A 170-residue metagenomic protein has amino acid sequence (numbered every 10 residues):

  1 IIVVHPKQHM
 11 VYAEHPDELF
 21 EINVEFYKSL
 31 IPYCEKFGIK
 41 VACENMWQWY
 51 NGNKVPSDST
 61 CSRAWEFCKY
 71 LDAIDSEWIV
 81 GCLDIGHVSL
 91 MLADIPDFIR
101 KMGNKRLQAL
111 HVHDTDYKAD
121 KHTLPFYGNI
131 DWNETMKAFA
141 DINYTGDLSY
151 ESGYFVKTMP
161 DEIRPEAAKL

Functional and structural regions predicted by a protein language model:
I1-N23, Y27: Hydrophobic alpha-helical segments and helix pairs
I1-P6, V41-N45, D147-E151: Short beta-strand segments at enzyme active-site cores
H5-A13, E44-N51, D58: Active-site-proximal loop/short-helix segments that contain or immediately flank catalytic acid/base residue(s)
Y12-D17, S29-P32, K40, N53 (+1 more regions): Histidine-acidic metal/acid-base catalytic patches
I22, S59-S62: Short, contiguous, pocket-lining structural segments that sit at or immediately flank catalytic/ligand-binding sites
